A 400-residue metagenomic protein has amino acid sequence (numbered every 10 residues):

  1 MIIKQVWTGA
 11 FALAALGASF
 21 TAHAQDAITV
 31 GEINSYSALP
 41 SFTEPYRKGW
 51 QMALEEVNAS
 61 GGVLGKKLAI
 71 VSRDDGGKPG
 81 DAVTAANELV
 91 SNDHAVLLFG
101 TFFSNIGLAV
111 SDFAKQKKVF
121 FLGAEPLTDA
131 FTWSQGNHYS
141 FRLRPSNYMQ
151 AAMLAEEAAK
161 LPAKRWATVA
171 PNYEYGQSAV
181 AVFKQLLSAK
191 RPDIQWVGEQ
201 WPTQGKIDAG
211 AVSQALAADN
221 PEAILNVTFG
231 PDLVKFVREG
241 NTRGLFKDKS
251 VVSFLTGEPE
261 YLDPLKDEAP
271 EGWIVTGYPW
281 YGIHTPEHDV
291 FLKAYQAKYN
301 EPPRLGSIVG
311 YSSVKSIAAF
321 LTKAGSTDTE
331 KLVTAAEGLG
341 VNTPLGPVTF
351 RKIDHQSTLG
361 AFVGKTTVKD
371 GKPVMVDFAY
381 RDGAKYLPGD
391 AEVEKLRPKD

Functional and structural regions predicted by a protein language model:
M1-A10: Bacterial N-terminal signal peptides that target proteins for export
F20-A24: Sec/Tat signal peptide C-region and signal peptidase I cleavage site
A27, F42-K48, S60-W133, L143 (+2 more regions): Beta-alpha junction/loop-to-helix N-cap segments that form part of ligand/metal-binding clefts
I28, G340, P344-D400: Solvent-exposed, acidic/polar segments of extracytosolic/periplasmic ligand-binding ectodomains
G31-Q51, R73-G80, F102-N105, V169-Q177 (+2 more regions): Extracytoplasmic "Venus flytrap"
T84, D129-A130, N137-R243, P279-V290: Extracellular/periplasmic Venus flytrap/periplasmic-binding protein
L89, D93-F102, L122-A124, A167-A170 (+4 more regions): Periplasmic-binding protein-like
G240-Y311, T322-T327, M375-D400: Extracellular/periplasmic periplasmic-binding protein-like sensory domains
